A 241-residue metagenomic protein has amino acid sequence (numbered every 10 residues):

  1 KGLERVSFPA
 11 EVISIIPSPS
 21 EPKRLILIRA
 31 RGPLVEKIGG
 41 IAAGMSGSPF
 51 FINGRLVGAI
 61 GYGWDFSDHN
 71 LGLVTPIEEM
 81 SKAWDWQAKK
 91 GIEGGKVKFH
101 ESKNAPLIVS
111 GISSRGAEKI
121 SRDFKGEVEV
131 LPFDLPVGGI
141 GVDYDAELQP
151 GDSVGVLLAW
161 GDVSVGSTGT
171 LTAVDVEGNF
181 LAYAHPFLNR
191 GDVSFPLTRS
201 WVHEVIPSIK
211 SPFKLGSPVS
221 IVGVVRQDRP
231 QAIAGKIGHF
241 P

Functional and structural regions predicted by a protein language model:
K1-P241: Terminal presequence/propeptide segments associated with secretion/organelle targeting and zymogen/polyprotein
